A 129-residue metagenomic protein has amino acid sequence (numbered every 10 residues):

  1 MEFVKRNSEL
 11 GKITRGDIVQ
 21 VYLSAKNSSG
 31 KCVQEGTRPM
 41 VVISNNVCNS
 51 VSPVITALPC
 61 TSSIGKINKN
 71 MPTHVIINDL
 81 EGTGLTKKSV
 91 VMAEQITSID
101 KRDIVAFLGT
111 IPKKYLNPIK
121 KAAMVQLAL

Functional and structural regions predicted by a protein language model:
M1-L129: Conserved functional hotspots at enzyme active or ligand-binding sites that engage polyanionic ligands
